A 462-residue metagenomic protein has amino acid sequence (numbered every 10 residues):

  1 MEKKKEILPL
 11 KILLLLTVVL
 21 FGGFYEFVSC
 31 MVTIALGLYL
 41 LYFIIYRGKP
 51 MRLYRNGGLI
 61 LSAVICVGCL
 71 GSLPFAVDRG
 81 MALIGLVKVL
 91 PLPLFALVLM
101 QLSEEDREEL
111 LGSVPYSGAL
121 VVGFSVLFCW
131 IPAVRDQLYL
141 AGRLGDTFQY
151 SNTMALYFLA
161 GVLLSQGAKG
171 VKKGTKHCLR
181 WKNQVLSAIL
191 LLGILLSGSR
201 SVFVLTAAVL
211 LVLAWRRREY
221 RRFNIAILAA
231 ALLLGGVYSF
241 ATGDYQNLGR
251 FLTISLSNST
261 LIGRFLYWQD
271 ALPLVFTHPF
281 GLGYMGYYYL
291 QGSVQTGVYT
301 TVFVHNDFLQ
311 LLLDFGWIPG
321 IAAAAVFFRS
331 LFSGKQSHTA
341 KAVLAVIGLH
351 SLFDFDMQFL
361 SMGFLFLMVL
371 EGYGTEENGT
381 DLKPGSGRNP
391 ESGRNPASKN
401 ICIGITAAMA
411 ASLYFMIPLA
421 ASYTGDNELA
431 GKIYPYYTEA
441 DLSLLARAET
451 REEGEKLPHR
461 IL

Functional and structural regions predicted by a protein language model:
M1-Y116, A168-Q184, L211-I227, G334 (+1 more regions): Transmembrane signal-anchor hairpin modules in multi-pass inner-membrane enzymes, especially those that act on
I7-G23, V32-L40, C66-L73, I84-V98 (+7 more regions): Alpha-helical transmembrane segments of multi-pass inner-membrane proteins
G23, R79, A141-M154, L256 (+2 more regions): Short aromatic-rich membrane-water interface segments that cap or initiate transmembrane helices in multi-pass membrane
L102, D136-L140, H177, T260-G263 (+4 more regions): Juxtamembrane loop-helix boundary motifs flanking transmembrane segments in multi-pass membrane proteins
R143-L144, V209-L210, G235-Q269, L290 (+1 more regions): Flexible juxtamembrane loops connecting transmembrane helices in multi-pass membrane enzymes that build or modify
S199, Y287, D307-F308: Extended, hydrophobic alpha-helical segments in both membrane/secreted and soluble proteins
G263-T301, F315-I321: TM-adjacent membrane-interface loops and short helices in multi-pass inner/ER membrane proteins
F355-G363, M368-G372, E376-D381: N-terminal intrinsically disordered, acidic low-complexity segments at the extreme N-terminus
